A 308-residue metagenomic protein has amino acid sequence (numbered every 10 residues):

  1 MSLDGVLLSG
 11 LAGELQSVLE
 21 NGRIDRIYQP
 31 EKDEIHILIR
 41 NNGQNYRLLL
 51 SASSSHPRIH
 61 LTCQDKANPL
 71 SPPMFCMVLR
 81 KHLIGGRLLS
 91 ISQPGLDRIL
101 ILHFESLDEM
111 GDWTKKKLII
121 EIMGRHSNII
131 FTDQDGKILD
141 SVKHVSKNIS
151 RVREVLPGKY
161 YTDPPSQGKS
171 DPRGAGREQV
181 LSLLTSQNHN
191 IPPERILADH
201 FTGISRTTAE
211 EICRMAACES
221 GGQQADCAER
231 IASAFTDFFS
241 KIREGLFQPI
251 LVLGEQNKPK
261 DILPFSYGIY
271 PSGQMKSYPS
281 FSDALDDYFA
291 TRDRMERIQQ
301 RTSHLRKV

Functional and structural regions predicted by a protein language model:
M1-V308: Extended, highly charged segments
